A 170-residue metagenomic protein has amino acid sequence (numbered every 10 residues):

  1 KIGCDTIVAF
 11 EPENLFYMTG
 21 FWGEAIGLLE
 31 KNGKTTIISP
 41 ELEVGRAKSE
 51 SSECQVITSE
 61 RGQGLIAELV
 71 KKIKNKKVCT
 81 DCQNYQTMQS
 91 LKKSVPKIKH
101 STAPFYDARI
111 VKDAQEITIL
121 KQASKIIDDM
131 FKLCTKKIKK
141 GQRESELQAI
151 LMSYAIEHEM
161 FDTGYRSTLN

Functional and structural regions predicted by a protein language model:
K1-K132, K137: A composition/biophysics-driven feature that prefers long, compositionally simple stretches
L15-W22, T102-F105, Q142-N170: Short catalytic-site patches enriched in acidic/histidine residues that coordinate or position cofactors/metals
